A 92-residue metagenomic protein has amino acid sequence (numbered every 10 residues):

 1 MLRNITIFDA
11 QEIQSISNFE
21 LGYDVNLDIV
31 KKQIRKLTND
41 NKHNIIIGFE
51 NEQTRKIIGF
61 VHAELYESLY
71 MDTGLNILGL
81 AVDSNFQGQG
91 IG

Functional and structural regions predicted by a protein language model:
N4-T73, L78: Acetyl-CoA-dependent GNAT
D83: Residue-level recognition of the GNAT/N-acetyltransferase active site
F86, G90-I91: Conserved acetyl-CoA pyrophosphate-binding loop and the N-cap/start of the following alpha-helix in GNAT-like
